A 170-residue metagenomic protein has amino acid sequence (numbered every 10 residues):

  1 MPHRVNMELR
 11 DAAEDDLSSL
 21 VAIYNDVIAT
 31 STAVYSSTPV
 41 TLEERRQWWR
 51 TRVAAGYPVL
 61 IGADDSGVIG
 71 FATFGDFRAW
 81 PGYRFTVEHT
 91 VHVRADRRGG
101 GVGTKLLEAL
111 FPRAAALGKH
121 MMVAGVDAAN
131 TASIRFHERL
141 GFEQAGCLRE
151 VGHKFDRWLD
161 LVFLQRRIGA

Functional and structural regions predicted by a protein language model:
E8-L20: A short beta-loop-alpha structural element at the N-terminal edge of CoA-dependent acyl/N-acetyltransferase catalytic
D11, P39-D96, L107-E108, R113 (+1 more regions): Acetyl-CoA-dependent GNAT
V21-W48: Conserved GNAT-fold acetyl-CoA-binding loop/helix
T73-D76, P81, V123-V126, E138 (+2 more regions): Conserved catalytic-core motifs of GNAT/GCN5-like acyltransferases
R98, A124-I134: Conserved beta-strand-loop-alpha-helix junction that forms the acyl-donor binding cleft
G99-P112, R135-R139: Conserved acetyl-CoA-binding loop-helix of GNAT-fold acetyltransferases
G101, N130, D156: Conserved G/P- and acidic residue-centered "switch" motifs that form tight phosphate/ATP-binding loops in soluble
A114-V126: Conserved GNAT acetyl-CoA-binding A-motif
